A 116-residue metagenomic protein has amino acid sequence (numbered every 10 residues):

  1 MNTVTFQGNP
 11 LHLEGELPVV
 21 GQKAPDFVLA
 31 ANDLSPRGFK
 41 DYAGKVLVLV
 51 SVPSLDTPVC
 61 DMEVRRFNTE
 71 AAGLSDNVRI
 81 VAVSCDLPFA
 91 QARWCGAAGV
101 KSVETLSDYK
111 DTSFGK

Functional and structural regions predicted by a protein language model:
M1-K116: Chalcogenol-based redox active-site neighborhoods
